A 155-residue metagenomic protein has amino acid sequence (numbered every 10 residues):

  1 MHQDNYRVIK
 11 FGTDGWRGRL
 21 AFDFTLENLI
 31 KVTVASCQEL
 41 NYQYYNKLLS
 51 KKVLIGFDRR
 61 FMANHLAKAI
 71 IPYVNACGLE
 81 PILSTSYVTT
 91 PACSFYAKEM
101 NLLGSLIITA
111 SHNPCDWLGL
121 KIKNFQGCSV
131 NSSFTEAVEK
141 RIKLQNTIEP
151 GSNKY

Functional and structural regions predicted by a protein language model:
M1-C77, L103, K154: An N-terminal, well-structured beta->alpha segment
M1-Y6, L118-Y155: Gly/Ser/Thr-enriched, mixed-charge loops and adjacent short helices that form phosphate/oxyanion-binding elements
F11-T13, G18, F22, T90 (+2 more regions): Generic structural "secondary-structure junction" signal
G15, K31, A35, A92-F95 (+1 more regions): Alpha-helical scaffold segments in soluble metabolic enzymes
E27, P91, S132-E136: Generic alpha-helical secondary structure signal
A35-C37, G78-P81, I107-T109, V130-F134 (+1 more regions): Glycine-rich loops and low-complexity Gly/Arg-rich segments that provide flexible linkers or classic glycine-based
Y45-C128: Ferredoxin-reductase
